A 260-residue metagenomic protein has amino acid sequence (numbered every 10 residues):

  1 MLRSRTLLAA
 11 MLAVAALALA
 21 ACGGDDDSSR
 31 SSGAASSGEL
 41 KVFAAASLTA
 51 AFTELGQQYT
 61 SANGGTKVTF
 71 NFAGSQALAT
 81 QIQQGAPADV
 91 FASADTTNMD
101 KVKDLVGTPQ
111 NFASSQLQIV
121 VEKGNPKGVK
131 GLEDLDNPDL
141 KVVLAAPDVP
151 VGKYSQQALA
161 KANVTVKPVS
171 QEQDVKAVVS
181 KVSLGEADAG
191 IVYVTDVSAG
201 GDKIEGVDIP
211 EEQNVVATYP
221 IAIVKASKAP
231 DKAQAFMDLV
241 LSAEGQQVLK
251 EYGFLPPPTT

Functional and structural regions predicted by a protein language model:
M1-M11: Bacterial N-terminal signal peptides that target proteins for export
L2-S4, G23-S61, Q76, T80 (+3 more regions): Exported/periplasmic ABC-transporter solute-binding proteins
A16-A21: C-terminal motif of bacterial Sec signal peptides marking the signal peptidase cleavage site
E39, G65-T69: Residues at or immediately flanking beta-strands
G65, P87-A88, A187: Short, high-confidence coil segments that cap the C-terminus of an alpha-helix and link into the following beta-strand
F72-A73, A77-Q81, N98-V106: N-terminal post-signal-peptidase region of extra-cytosolic proteins
G85-A94: Short, structured active-site "lid" loops
